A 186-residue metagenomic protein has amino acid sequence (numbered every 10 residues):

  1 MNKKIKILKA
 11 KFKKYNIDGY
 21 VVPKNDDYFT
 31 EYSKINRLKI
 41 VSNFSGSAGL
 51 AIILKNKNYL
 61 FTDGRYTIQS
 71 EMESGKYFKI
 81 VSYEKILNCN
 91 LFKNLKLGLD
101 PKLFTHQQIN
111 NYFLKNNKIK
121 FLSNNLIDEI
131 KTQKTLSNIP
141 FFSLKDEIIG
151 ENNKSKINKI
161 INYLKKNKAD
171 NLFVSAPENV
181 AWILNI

Functional and structural regions predicted by a protein language model:
M1-L91, D100-F104, Q108-N111, K115-I186: N-terminal accessory/capping or targeting/presequence segment of soluble
L97: Ligand-binding face of N-terminal immunoglobulin V-set domains in extracellular IgSF glycoproteins
